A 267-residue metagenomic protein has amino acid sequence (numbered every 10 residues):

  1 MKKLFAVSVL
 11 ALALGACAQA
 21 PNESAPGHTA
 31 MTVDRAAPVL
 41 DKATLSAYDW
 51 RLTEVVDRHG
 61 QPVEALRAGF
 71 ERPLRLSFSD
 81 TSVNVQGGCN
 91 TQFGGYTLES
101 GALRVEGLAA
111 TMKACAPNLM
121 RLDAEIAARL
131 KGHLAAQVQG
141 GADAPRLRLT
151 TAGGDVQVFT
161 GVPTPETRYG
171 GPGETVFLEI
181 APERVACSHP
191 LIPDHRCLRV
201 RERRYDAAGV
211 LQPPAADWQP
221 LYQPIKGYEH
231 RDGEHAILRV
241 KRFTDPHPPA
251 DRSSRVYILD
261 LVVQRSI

Functional and structural regions predicted by a protein language model:
M1-L4: Positively charged n-region of N-terminal signal peptides that target proteins for export
V7-G15: Bacterial N-terminal signal peptides
C17-I267: Lipid interaction determinants
